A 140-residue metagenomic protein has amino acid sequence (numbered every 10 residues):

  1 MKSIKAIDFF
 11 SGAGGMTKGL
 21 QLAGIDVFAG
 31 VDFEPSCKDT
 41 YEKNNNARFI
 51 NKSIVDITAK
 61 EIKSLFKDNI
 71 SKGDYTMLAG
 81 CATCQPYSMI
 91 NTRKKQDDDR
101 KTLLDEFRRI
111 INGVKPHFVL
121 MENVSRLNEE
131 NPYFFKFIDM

Functional and structural regions predicted by a protein language model:
M1-M140: Conserved active-site and SAM-binding loop architecture of S-adenosyl-L-methionine-dependent nucleic-acid
